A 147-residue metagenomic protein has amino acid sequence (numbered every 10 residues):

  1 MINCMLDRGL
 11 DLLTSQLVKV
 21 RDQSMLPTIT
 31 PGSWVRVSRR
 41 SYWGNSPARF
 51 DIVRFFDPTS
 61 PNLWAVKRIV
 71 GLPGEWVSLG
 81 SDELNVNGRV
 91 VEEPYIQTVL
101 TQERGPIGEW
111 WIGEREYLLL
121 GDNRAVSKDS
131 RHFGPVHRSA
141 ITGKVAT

Functional and structural regions predicted by a protein language model:
M1-V66, L72, V90, R131-T147: Protein maturation boundaries and topogenic segments
I69-P73, E92-T101: A short, sequence-level motif marking secondary-structure junctions
V77-D82: Short, solvent-exposed secondary-structure boundary/capping segments
V86-G88: Short strand-turn-strand beta-turns centered on an Asx-Gly dipeptide
L100-E116: Acidic loop->beta-strand submotif enriched in PP2C/PPM serine/threonine phosphatases
G121: Phosphate/adenylate-binding glycine loop and adjacent helical scaffold
V126-S127: Active-site environment of divalent metal-dependent phosphoester hydrolases
